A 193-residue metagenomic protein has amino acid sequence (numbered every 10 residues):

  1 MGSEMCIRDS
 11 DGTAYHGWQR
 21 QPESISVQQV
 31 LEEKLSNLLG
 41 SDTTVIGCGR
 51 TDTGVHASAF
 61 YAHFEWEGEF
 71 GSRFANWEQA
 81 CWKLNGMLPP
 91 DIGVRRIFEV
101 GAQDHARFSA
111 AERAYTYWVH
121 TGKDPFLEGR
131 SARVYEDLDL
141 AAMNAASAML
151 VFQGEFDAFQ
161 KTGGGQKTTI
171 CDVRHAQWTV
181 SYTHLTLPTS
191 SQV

Functional and structural regions predicted by a protein language model:
M1-D9, T183-T189: Conserved small/polar residues in nucleotide/adenosyl-binding loops
R8, F64-G68, V119-T121, E136: Short beta-strand-to-loop capping motifs
T13-Q19: Short acidic, Gly/Ser-rich segments with clustered Asp/Glu that frequently serve as metal-coordination loops in enzyme
S24-K34: Short catalytic helix/loop segments, enriched in acidic residues and glycine and frequently bearing histidine
N37-T43, L88-G93, G154: Short secondary-structure junctions
T43-E69, D104: Short, charge-patterned binding micro-sites
A75-M87: Short amphipathic alpha-helices in soluble, non-transmembrane regions that often serve as interface/regulatory elements
I92-L185: Non-catalytic RNA-recognition surface used by pseudouridine synthases
